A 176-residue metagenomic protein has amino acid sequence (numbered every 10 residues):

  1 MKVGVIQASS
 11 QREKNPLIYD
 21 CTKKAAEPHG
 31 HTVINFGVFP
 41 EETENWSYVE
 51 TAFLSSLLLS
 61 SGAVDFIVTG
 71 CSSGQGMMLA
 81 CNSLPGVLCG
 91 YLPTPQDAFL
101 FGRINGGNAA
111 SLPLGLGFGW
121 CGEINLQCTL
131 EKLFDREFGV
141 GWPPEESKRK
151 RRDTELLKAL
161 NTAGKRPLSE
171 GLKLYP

Functional and structural regions predicted by a protein language model:
G4-L17, F99-P176: C-terminal binding/interaction regions
K14-H29: Short, solvent-exposed amphipathic alpha-helices that sit in or adjacent to ligand/effector-binding or catalytic
G30-N45: A short beta-strand-loop structural module common to alpha/beta enzyme folds
Y48-F66: Short, structured active-site "lid" loops
V64-G70, C89: A short, small-residue-rich loop immediately preceding and capping a beta-strand
C71-Q75: Gly/Ser-rich catalytic serine loop of serine hydrolases
G76-C89, T94: Short Gly/Thr/Asp-enriched flexible loops that form oxyanion-binding sites at enzyme active sites
